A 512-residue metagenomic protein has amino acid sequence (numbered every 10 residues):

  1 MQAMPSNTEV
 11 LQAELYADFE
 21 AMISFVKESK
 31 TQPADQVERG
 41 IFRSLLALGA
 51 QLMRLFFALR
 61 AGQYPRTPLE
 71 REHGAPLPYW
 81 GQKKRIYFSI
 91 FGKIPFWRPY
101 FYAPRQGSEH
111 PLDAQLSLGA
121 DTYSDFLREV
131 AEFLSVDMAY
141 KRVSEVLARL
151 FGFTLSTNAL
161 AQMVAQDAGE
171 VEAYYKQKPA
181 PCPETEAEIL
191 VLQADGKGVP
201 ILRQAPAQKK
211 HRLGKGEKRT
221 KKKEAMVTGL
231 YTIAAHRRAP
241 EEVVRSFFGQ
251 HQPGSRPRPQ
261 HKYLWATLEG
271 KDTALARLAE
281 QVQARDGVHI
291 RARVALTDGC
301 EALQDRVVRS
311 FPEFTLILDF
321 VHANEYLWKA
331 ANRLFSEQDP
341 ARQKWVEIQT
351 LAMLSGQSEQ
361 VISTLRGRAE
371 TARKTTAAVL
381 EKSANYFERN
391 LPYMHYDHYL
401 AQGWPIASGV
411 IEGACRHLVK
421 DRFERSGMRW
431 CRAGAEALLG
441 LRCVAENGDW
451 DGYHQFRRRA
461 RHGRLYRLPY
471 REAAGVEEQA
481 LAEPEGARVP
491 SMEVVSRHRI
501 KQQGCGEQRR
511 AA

Functional and structural regions predicted by a protein language model:
M1-A58, R98-A512: Catalytic center-proximal scaffold of phosphoryl-transfer enzymes
L59-A120: An N-terminal low-complexity regulatory-tail signal and nearby short nucleic-acid-interaction modules
